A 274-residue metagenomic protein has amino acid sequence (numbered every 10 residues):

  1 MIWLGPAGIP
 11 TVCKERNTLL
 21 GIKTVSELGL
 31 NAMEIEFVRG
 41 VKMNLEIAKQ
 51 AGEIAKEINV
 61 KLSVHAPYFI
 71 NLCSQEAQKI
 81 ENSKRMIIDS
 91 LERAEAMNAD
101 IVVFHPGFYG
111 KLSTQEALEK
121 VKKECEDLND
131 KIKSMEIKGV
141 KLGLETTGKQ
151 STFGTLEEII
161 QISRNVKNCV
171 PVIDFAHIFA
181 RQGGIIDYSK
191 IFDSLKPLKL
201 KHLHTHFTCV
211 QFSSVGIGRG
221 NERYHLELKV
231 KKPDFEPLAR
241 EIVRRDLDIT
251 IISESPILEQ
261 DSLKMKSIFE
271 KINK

Functional and structural regions predicted by a protein language model:
M1-A66, I70-D89, V170: N-terminal pre-domain/capping segments
A7-T11, E36-G40, P67-N71, G107-Y109 (+4 more regions): Active-site beta-loop-alpha junctions enriched in small/polar residues
T18-L19, L45-A48, Q115, F153-E157 (+2 more regions): Conserved strand-to-helix beginnings and helix N-cap segments that scaffold or border functional pockets
I22-G29, M43-S63, D89-N98, N129-I137 (+3 more regions): Acidic (Asp/Glu)-rich catalytic clusters
V25, M33, H65, S83 (+6 more regions): Conserved, mostly hydrophobic/aromatic
E57, C73-I173, A180: Active-site acidic/histidine proton-transfer and metal-coordination neighborhood in alpha/beta enzyme cores
Q115, F153-L156, F179-D248: Gly/Pro-rich active-site loop or hairpin
E259-K274: C-terminal helical cap(s) of enzyme catalytic domains, especially alpha/beta-barrels
